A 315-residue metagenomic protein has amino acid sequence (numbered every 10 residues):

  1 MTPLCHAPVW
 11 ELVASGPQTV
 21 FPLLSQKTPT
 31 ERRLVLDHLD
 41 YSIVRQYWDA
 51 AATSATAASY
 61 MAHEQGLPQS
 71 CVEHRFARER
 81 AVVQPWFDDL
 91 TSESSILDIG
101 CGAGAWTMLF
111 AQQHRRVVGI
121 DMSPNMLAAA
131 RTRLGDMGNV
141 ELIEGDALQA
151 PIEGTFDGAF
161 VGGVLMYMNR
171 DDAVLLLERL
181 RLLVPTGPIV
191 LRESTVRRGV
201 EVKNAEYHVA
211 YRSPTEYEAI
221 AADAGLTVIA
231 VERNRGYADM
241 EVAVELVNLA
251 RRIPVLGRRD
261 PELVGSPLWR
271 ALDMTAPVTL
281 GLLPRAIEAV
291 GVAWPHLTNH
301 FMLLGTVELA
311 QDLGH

Functional and structural regions predicted by a protein language model:
P3, V9-V13, V20-S94, A103-P151 (+2 more regions): Class I (Rossmann-like) S-adenosyl-L-methionine-dependent methyltransferase catalytic domain, capturing the SAM-binding
I99: Conserved beta-strand/loop positions that form the S-adenosyl-L-methionine
T155: Short acidic/histidine-rich motifs immediately flanking catalytic phosphotransfer sites in two-component signaling
F160: A conserved beta-strand element that flanks and buttresses the S-adenosyl-L-methionine
G163-Y167: Short catalytic micro-motifs in class I SAM-dependent methyltransferases
R179-V184: Conserved helix-to-beta-strand junction in the class I
